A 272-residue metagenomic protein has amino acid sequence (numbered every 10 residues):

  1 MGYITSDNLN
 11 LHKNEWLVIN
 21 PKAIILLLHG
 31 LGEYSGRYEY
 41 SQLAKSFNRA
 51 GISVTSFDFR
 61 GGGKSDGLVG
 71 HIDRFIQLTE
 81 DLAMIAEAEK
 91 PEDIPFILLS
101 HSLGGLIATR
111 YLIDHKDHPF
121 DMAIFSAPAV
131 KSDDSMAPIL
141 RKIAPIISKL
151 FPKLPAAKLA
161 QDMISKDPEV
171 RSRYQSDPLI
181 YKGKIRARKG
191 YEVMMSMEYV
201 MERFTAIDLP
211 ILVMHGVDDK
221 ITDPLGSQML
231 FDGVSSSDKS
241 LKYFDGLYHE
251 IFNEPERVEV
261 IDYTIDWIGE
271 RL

Functional and structural regions predicted by a protein language model:
M1-V18: N-terminal cap/lid segment of alpha/beta-hydrolase-fold proteins
L31-A44: The serine-hydrolase catalytic nucleophile loop
Y40, L209, D223-D232: Short alpha-helix in the alpha/beta-hydrolase fold that links the catalytic acid
A44-G67: Conserved alpha/beta-hydrolase
G63-E92: Catalytic nucleophile-loop/oxyanion-hole region of alpha/beta-hydrolase and closely related hydrolase-like folds
H101-I185: Alpha/beta-hydrolase-fold enzymes
I207, V213-H215, D219: Short beta-strand/loop motif that positions the catalytic acidic residue of the alpha/beta-hydrolase fold
S240-L272: Catalytic active-site module of serine/aspartate enzymes centered on a nucleophile-bearing elbow/loop
